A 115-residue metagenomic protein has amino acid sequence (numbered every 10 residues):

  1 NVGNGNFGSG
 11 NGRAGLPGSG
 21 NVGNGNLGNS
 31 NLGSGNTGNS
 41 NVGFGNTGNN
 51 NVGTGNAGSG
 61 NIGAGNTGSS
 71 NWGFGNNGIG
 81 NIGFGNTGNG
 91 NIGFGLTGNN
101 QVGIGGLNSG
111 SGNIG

Functional and structural regions predicted by a protein language model:
N1-G115: Periodic small-residue-enriched repeat registers in elongated scaffold domains
